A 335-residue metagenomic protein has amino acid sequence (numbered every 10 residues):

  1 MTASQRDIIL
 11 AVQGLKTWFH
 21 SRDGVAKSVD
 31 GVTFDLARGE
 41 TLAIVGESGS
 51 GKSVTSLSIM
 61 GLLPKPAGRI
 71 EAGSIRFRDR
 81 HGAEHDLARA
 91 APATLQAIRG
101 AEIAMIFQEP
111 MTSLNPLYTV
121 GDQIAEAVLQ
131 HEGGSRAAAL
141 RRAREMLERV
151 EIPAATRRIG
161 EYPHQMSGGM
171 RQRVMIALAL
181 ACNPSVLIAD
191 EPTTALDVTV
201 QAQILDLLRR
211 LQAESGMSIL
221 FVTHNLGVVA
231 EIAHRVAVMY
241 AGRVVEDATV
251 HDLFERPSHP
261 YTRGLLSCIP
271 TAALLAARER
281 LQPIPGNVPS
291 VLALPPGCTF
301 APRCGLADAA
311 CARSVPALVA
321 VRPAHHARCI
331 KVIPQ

Functional and structural regions predicted by a protein language model:
Q5-I9, W18-G31, L62-R69, D79-H85 (+4 more regions): A short, flexible loop at the N-terminus of ABC-type nucleotide-binding domains that lies
R6, A83-E84, T249-Q335: Charged, flexible cofactor/metal-binding loops and thiol motifs
E47, I188-P192, L196-E279: P-loop NTP-binding/switch modules centered on Walker-like glycine-rich loops
R76-R78, A137-R157, L266-S267: Conserved ABC ATPase "signature" region
H81-A104, D122, Q130, D252-P257 (+1 more regions): ABC ATPase NBD coupling module
E161-M166, M170: Conserved ABC ATPase signature
A181-S185: A short, proline-enriched helix->beta-strand linker immediately N-terminal to the Walker B motif in ABC-type P-loop
